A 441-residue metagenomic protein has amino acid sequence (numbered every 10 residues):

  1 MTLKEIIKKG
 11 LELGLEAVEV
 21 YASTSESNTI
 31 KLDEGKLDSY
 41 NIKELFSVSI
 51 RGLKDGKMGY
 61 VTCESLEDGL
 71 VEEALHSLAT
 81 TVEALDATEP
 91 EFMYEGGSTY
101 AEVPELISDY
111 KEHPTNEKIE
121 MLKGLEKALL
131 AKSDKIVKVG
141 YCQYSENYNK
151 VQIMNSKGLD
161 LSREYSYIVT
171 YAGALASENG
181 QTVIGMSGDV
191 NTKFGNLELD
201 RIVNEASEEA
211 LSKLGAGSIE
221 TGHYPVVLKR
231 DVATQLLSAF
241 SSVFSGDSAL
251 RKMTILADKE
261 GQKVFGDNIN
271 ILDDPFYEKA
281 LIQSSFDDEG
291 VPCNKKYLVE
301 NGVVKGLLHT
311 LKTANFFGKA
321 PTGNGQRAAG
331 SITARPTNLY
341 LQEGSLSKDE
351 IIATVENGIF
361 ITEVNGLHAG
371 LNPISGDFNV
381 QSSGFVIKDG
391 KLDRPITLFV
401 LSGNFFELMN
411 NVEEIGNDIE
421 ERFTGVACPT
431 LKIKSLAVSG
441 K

Functional and structural regions predicted by a protein language model:
M1-S284, D288-V291, E300-V303, K391 (+1 more regions): Active-site bordering "gate/hinge" segments that shape substrate access to catalytic or cofactor-binding pockets
K259-K441: Dual-mode signal for accessory low-complexity, basic/Gly-rich regions
